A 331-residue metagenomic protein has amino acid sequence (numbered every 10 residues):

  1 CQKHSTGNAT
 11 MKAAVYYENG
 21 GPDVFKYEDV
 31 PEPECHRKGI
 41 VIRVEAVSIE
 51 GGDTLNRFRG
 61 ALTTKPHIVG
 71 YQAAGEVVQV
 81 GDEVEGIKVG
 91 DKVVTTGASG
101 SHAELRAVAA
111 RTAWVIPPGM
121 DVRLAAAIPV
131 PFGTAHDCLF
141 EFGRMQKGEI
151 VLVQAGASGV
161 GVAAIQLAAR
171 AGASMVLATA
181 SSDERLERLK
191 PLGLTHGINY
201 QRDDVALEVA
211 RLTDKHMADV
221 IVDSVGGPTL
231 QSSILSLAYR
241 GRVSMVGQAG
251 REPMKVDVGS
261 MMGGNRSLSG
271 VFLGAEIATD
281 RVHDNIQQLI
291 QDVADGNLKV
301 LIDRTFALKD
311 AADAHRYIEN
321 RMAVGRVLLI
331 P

Functional and structural regions predicted by a protein language model:
H4, K215, I290, A294-L301 (+1 more regions): C-terminal capping/lid region of NAD(P)-dependent oxidoreductase domains
P31-S48, F58-G100: Glycine-rich beta-strand-centered segment in the early N-terminal region that forms part of a ligand/cofactor-binding
K92, I150, M175, G241-R242 (+1 more regions): Short glycine-centered segments of the SAM/dcSAM-binding site in methyltransferase folds
A126-R202: Mid-domain Rossmann-like dinucleotide-binding core that forms the NAD(H)/NADP(H) cofactor-binding site
A155-G156, V225, Q248: NAD(P)H cofactor-binding loop motif with strongest signal on the N-terminal glycine-rich segment
L189, P228-L298, I330-P331: Glycine-rich phosphate-binding loop and adjacent beta-alpha segment of Rossmann(oid) nucleotide-cofactor-binding
V205-K215: Short amphipathic alpha-helix with an adjacent loop that forms part of the alpha/beta core around
